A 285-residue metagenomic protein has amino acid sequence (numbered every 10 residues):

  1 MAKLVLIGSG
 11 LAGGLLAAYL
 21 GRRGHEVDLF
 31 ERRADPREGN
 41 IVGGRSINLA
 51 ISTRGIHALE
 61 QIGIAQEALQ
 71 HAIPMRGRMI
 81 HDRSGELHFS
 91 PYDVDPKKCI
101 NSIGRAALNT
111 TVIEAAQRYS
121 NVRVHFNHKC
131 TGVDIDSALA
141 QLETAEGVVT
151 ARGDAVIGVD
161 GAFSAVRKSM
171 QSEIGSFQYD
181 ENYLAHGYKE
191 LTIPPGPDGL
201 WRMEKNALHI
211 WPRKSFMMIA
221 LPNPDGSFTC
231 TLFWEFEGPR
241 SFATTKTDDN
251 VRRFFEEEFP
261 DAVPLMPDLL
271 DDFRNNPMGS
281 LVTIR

Functional and structural regions predicted by a protein language model:
A2-L29: N-terminal Rossmann-like FAD-binding beta1-loop-alpha1 element of flavoenzymes
A12, D35, F163: Conserved Rossmann-like nucleotide-cofactor binding loop
G14-A18, N109-T110, K168: Short, hydrophobic alpha-helix immediately C-terminal to the catalytic nucleophile
G21-G44: Glycine-rich FAD pyrophosphate-binding loop
G24, G63, N121: Short glycine-rich hinge loops at helix-strand junctions in the catalytic core of two-component histidine kinases
G39-A115: Active-site-adjacent segment of FAD-dependent monooxygenases/related oxidoreductases
E114, H128-G132, S137-I284: Conserved FAD-binding catalytic core of PHBH/FMO-like flavoproteins
R123-H125: General small-molecule cofactor/ligand-binding pocket signal
